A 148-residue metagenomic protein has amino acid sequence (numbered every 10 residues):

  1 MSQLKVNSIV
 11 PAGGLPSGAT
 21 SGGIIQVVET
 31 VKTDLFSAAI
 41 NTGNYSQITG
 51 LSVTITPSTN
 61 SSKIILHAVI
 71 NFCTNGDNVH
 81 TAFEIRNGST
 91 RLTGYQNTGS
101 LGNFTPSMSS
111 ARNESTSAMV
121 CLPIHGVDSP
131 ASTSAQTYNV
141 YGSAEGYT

Functional and structural regions predicted by a protein language model:
S2-T148: Surface-exposed molecular-recognition determinants
